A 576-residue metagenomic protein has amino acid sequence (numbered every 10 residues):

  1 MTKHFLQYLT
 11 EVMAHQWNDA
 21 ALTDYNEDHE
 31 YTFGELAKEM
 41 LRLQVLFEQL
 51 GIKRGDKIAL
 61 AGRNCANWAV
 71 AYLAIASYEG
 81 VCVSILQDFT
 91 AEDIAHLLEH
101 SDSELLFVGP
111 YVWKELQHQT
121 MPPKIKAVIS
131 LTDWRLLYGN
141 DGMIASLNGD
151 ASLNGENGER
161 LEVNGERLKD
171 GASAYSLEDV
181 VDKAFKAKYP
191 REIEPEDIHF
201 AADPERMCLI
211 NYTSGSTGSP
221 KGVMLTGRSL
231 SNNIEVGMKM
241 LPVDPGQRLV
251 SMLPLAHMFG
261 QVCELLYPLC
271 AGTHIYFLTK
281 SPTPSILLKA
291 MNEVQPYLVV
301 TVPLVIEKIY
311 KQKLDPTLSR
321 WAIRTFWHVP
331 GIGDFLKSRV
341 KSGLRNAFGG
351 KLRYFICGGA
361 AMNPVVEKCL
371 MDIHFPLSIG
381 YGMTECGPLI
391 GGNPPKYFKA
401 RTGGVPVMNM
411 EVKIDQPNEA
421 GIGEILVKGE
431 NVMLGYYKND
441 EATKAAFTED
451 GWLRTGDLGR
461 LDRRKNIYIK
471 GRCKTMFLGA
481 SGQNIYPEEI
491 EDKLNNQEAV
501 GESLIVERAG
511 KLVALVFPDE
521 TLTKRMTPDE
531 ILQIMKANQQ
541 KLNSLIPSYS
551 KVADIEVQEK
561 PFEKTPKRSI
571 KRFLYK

Functional and structural regions predicted by a protein language model:
N18, E178-Y212, S219, P242-R248: Conserved pre-ATP/AMP-binding loop-to-beta segment of ANL
A21-G51, D56-C65, A69-L73, T90-A95 (+1 more regions): Conserved AMP-binding/adenylate-forming core of the ANL superfamily
T32-G34, C208-I234: Conserved AMP-binding A3 loop
V45, L50, S77-K183, G510 (+1 more regions): Structural core segment of the AMP-binding/adenylate-forming
S231-R248, L255-S342, K351: Conserved AMP-binding/adenylation subdomain of ANL enzymes
Y297-V300, Y310-F398, G501: Gly/Ser/Thr-rich phosphate-binding loop
K413, E419-G479, N496: Conserved ATP-binding/catalytic segment of the ANL
F477, E502, E507-G510, Q539-K576: Conserved C-terminal "lid"/linker of ANL adenylate-forming enzymes
